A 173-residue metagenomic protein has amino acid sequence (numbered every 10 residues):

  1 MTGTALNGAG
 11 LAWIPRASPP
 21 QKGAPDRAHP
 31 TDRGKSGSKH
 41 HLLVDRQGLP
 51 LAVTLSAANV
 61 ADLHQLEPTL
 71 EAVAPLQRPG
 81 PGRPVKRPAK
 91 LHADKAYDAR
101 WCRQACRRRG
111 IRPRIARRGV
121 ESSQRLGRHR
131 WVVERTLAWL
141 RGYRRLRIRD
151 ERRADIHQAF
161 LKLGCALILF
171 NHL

Functional and structural regions predicted by a protein language model:
M1-R118, R125, G164, N171: Polybasic low-complexity intrinsically disordered regions
R100, Q104-R109, S123-L173: Basic, amphipathic alpha-helical segments enriched in Lys/Arg and hydrophobic/aromatic residues
